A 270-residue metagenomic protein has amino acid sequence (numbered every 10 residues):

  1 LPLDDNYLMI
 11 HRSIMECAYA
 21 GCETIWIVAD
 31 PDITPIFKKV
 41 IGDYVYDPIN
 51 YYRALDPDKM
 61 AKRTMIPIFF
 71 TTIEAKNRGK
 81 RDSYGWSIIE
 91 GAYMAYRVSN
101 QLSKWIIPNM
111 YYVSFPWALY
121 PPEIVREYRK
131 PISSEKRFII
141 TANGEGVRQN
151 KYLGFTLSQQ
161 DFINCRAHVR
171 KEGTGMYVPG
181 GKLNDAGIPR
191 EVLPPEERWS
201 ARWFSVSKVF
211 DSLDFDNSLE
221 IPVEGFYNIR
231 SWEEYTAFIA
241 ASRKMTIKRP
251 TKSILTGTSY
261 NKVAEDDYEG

Functional and structural regions predicted by a protein language model:
L1-P57, A240, S259-K262, D266-G270: N-terminal glycine-rich phosphate-binding loop and ensuing alpha1 helix
L3, T71-I73, I229: Hydrophobic residues at beta-strand termini and immediately following loops that shape nucleotide-binding pockets
D4, L8, R78-W86, S200: Conserved phosphate-coordination/catalytic loops
I14-Y19, G42, I89, Y93-Y96 (+2 more regions): Surface-exposed alpha-helical segments enriched in charged/polar residues
D47, A54-E172: Conserved beta-loop-beta/alpha segment of the NTase-like Rossmann-fold superfamily that binds/positions NTPs
S103-I107, Y120-S134, G144-E269: Catalytic-core segments of class I nucleotidyltransferases/pyrophosphorylases that form NMP-activated intermediates
